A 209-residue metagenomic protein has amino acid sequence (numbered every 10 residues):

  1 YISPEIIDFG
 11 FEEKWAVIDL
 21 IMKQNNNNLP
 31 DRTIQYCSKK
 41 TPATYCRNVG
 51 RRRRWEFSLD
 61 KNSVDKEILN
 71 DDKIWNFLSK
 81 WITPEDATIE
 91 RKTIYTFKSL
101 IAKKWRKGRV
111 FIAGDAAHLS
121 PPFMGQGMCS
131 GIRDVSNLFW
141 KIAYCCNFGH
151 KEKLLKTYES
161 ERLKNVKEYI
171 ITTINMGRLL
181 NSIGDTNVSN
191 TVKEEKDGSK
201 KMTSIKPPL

Functional and structural regions predicted by a protein language model:
Y1-F97: Conserved FAD-binding catalytic core of PHBH/FMO-like flavoproteins
F9, K23, Y36-K39, N48-V49 (+9 more regions): Surface-exposed loop/turn and secondary-structure junction residues enriched for glycine/proline
L20-Q24, N28, K40, E67 (+5 more regions): Charge-rich, low-complexity amphipathic helices in intrinsically disordered tails/linkers adjacent to domains
I21, T33, D60, T93 (+5 more regions): Residue-level detector of alpha-helical recognition elements and their boundaries
R47-E56, T88-K92, M124-S130, T186-S199 (+1 more regions): Hydrophobic transmembrane alpha-helix bundles
N76, Y144-L209: Helical substrate-recognition/capping region of FAD-dependent monooxygenase/halogenase enzymes
I89, Y95-N175: Conserved mid-domain beta->alpha element of the FAD-binding
